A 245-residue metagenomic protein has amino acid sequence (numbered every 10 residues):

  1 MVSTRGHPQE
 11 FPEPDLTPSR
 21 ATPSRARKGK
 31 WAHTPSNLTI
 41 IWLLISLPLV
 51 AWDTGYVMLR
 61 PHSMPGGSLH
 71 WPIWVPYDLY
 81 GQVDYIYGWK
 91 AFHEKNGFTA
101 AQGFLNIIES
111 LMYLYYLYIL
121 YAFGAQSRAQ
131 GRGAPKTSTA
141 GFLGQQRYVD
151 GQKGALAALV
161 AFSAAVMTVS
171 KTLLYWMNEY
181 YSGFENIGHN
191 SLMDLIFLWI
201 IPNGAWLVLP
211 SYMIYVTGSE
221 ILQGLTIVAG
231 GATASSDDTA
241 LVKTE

Functional and structural regions predicted by a protein language model:
Q9-R20, F123-K153, S235-L241: Intrinsically disordered, low-complexity domain-flanking/linker segments in eukaryotic proteins, enriched
K30-S110: N-terminal helical submodule of small eukaryotic multi-pass membrane proteins
T34-S46, A129-V166: Interfacial segments of alpha-helical transmembrane regions
W42-P48, G97-L111, L159-S170, D194-A205: Physicochemical signature of membrane-embedded alpha-helices that form the seven-helix bundle of GPCRs, emphasizing
A51-D53, V169, I214: Hydrophobic residues within the alpha-helical transmembrane core of Major Facilitator Superfamily
L59-D84, Q126-S138, S182-N190, G224-T233: Interhelical loop segments of eukaryotic multi-pass membrane proteins
S138-A140, T168-P202: Juxtamembrane loop segments immediately following a transmembrane helix
N190-E245: Terminal transmembrane helical module of multi-pass membrane proteins
